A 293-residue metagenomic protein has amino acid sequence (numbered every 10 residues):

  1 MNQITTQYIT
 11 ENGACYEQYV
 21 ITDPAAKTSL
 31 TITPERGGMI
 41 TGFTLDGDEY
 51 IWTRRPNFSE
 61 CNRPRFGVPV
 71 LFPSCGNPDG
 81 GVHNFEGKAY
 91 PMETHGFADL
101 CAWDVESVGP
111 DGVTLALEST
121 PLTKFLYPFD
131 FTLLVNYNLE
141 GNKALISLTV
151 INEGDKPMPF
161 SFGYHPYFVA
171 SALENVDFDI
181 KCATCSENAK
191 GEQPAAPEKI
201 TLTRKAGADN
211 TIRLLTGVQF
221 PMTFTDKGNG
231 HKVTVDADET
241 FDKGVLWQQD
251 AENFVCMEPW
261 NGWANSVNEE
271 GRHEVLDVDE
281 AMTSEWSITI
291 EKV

Functional and structural regions predicted by a protein language model:
M1-G13, N84-E140: Extended, loop-rich substrate-binding clefts of extracytoplasmic carbohydrate-active enzymes
M1-P69, P73-V82, A89-M92, V218-F241 (+1 more regions): Beta-strand-rich N-terminal accessory domains
I21-D23, P34, S119-F160, Y164-P166: Acidic, contiguous internal or C-terminal segments within carbohydrate-active enzymes that form a structured patch used
E106-V113, N138-K143, A170-L173, Q248-E252 (+1 more regions): A short, structured loop/turn motif at beta-sheet edges
L134-N136, T211, G271-L276: Beta-strand-rich interaction surfaces with strong enrichment in secreted/lumenal proteins
P157-P159, P166-D238: Active-site/ligand-binding surface loops and adjacent short beta/alpha elements that line catalytic pockets across
H231-V293: Active-site pocket scaffolds in enzymes
